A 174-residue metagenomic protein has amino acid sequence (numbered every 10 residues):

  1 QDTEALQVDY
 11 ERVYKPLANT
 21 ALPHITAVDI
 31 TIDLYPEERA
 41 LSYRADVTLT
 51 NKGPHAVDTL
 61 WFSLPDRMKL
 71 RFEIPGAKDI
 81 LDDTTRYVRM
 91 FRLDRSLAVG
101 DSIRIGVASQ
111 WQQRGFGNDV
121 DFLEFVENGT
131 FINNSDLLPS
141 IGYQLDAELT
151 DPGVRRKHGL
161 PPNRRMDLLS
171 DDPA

Functional and structural regions predicted by a protein language model:
Q1-L49, G53: Membrane-interface segments at or immediately adjacent to transmembrane helices that form the boundary between
Q1-L6, V99-S102, A174: Short intrinsically disordered, low-complexity coil segments enriched in acidic
Q7, A108-A174: Extended, low-hydrophobicity, Ser/Thr/Pro/Gly-biased non-transmembrane segments
K15-P16, A27-D33, R44, V88-L93 (+1 more regions): Short structured motifs
A27-D29, A40-D46, T59, V88 (+1 more regions): Intrinsic-disorder/low-complexity, polar/charged segments enriched in Ser/Thr/Lys/Arg/Asp/Glu/Gln
L34-P36, S63-D66, S109: Non-cytosolic beta-sheet module surface loops
T48-R67, A174: Surface-exposed beta-strand/loop patches in extracellular or lumenal glycoproteins
H55-V57, R67-T130, D171: A surface-exposed beta-strand-loop module
